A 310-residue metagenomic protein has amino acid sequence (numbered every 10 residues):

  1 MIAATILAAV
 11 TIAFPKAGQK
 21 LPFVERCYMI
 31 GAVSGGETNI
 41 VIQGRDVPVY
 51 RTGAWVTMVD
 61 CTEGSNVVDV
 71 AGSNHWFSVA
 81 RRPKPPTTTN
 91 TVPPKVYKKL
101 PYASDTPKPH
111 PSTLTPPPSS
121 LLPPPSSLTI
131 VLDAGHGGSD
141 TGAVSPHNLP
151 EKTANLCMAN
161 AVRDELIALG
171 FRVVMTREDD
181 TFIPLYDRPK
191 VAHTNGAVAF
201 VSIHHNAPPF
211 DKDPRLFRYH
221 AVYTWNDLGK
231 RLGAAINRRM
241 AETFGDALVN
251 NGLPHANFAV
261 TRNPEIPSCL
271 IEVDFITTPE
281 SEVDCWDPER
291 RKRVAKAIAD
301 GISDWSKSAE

Functional and structural regions predicted by a protein language model:
M1-L7: Sec-dependent signal peptide recognition, specifically the positively charged N-region followed immediately by
A8-T87: Ser/Thr-rich low-complexity repeats and stalk/linker segments
P15, S119-L121, A134, I266-P267: Proline-centered helix-kink/hinge sites
V33, G44, A134-G138, H204-A207 (+1 more regions): Short, small-residue-rich loop/turn micro-motifs
T88-P93, Y97-D105, P117, P125-S127 (+1 more regions): Active-site-proximal helix/loop segments of hydrolytic enzymes
P109: Cationic, low-complexity basic patches in intrinsically disordered or flexible, solvent-exposed regions
L114, L121-L122: Hydrophobic-composition signal
L128-N148: Short glycine-rich His-centered loop
